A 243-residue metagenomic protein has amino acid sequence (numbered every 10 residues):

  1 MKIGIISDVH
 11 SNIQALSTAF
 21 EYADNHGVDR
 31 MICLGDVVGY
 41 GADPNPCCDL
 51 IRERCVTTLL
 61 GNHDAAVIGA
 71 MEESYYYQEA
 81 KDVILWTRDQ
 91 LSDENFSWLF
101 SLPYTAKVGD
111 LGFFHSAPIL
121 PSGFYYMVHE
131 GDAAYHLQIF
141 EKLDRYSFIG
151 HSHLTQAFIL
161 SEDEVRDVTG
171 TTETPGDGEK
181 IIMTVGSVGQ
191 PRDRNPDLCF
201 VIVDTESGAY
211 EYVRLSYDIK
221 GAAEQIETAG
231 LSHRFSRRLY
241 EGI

Functional and structural regions predicted by a protein language model:
M1-G4, A106-F113, G176-I181: Beta-strand-turn-beta hairpins that frame and shape the catalytic cleft of phosphate-ester-processing enzymes
M1-V56, E227: N-terminal active-site segment of His-dependent metallophosphoesterases
I6-S7, M31-D36, T57-N62, F114 (+3 more regions): Active-site neighborhood of phospho(di)ester-bond hydrolases with catalytic His/Asp-centered motifs
H10-A15, G39-G41, A65-I68, I119-P121 (+2 more regions): Active-site environment of divalent metal-dependent phosphoester hydrolases
T18-E21, P46-D49, E72-Y75, M127-V128 (+2 more regions): Short, glycine/charged-enriched secondary-structure capping and boundary segments
C47, R54-L120, F124-L143: Active-site neighborhood of divalent metal-dependent phosphoester bond hydrolases
D132-E173, G178-I182: Anionic-ligand binding region
L160-I243: Acidic, His/Gly-rich catalytic cores of divalent-metal-dependent hydrolytic chemistry
